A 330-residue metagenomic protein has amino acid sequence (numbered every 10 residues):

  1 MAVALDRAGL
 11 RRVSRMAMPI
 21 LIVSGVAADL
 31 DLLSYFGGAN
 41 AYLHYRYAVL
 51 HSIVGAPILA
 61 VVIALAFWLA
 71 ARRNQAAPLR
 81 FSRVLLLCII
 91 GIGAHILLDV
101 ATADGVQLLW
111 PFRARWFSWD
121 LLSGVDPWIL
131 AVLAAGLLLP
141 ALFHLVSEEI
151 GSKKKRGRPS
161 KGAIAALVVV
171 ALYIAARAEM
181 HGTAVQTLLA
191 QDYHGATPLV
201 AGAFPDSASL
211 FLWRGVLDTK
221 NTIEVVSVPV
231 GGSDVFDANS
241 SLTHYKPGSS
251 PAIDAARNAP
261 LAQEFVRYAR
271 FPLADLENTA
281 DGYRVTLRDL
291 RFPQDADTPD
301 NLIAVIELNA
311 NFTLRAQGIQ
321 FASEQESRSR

Functional and structural regions predicted by a protein language model:
M1-T183, L189-G195, P205: N-terminal membrane-targeting hydrophobic helices
T197-V200, S207-R330: Extracytosolic and intramembrane catalytic regions of membrane-associated proteins in envelope/secretory systems
